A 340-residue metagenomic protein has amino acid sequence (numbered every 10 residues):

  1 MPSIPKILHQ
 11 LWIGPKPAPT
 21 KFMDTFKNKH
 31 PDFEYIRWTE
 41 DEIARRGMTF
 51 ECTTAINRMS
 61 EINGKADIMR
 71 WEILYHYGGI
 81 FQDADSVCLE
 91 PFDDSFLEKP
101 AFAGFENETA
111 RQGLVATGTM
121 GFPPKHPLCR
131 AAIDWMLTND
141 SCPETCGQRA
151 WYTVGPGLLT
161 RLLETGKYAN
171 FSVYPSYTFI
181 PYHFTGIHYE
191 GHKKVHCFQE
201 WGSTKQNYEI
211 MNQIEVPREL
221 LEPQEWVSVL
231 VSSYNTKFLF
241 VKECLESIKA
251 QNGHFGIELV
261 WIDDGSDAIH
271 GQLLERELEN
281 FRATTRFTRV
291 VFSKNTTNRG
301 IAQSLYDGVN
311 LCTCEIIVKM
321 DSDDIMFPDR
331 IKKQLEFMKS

Functional and structural regions predicted by a protein language model:
M1-A66, Q82-L221: Glycosyltransferase-associated regions of secretory-pathway enzymes, highlighting luminal stem/catalytic domains
I7, E225-S228, E258: Cell-envelope/extracellular polymer assembly enzymes that use nucleotide-activated donors
K16-K27, T236-A250: Short, well-formed alpha-helical segments that are part of the catalytic scaffolds of diverse glycosyltransferases
E42, D263-E275, T297, D321: A conserved acidic beta->alpha catalytic loop
K65-R70, K294-C312: Glycine-rich, basic loop-to-helix element that forms the pyrophosphate-binding segment of sugar-nucleotide handling
G79-F81, I317: Short aromatic/hydrophobic "clamp" motif used to bind/position activated sugar donors
A84-S86, T296-T297, C314, S322: Short acidic donor-binding/metal-coordinating loop in glycosyltransferase active sites
D329-S340: Conserved donor NDP-sugar-binding/catalytic core segment of glycosyltransferases
